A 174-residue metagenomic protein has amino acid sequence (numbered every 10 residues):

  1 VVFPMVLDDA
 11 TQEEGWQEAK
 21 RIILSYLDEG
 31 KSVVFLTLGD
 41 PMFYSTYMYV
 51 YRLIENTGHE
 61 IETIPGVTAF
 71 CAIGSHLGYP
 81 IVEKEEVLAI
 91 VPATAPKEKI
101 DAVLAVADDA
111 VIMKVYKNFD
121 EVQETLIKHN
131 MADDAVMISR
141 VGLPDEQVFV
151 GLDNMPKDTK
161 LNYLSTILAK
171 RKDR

Functional and structural regions predicted by a protein language model:
V1-E60, V148-F149, L164-T166, K170-D173: Class I S-adenosyl-L-methionine
V1-P4, T63, A89-P92, I112 (+1 more regions): Structural signal for conserved beta-strand scaffold positions within catalytic alpha/beta enzyme cores
Q12-R21, L77-Y79, V103-V106, V148-M155: Short, surface-exposed amphipathic charged segments that create phosphate/polyanion-binding patches used for binding
E13-K20, Y44, V67, T94-K97 (+4 more regions): Electropositive phosphate-/nucleotide-binding environments in soluble metabolic enzymes
A19-Y26, P80-P92, N154-T166: A polyampholytic, Gly/Pro-enriched intrinsically disordered region
V33, L104-R174: A contiguous loop/helix-start segment that scaffolds small-molecule binding in enzyme catalytic cores
F35-T37, T63-G66, E83, I112 (+1 more regions): General beta-strand structural signal in soluble alpha/beta enzymes
M42-V106, K172: Class I SAM-dependent methyltransferase SAM-binding "motif I" and its flanking Rossmann-like core
